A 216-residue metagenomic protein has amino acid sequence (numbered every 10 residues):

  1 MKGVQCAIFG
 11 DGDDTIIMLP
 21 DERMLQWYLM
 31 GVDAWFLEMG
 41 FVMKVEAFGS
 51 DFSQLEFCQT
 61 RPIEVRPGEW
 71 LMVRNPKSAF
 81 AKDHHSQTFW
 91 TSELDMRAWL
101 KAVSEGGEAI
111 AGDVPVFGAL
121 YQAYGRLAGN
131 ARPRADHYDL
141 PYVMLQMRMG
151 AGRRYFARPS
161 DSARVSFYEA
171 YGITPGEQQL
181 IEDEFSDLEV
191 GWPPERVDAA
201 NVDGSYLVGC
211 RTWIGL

Functional and structural regions predicted by a protein language model:
M1-K2, M39: Secondary-structure transition/capping motifs at alpha-helix termini and the adjoining loop/turn into the next element
K2-P20, Q59: Catalytic palm active-site di-aspartate
A7, W27, K101: Short, glycine/acidic-rich beta->alpha junctions
M18, E38-M39, R61, Y138-P141 (+1 more regions): Short, well-ordered coil/turn residues at beta-beta hairpins and beta-strand->alpha-helix junctions within
D21-A81, G106, V116, A123: Polymerase palm active-site segment centered on the conserved acidic dipeptide of motif C
E69-A109: Conserved NTP-donor binding/palm subdomain of two-metal-ion nucleotidyltransferases/polymerases, i.e., the charged
D95-L216: C-terminal, non-catalytic extensions of nucleic-acid polymerases
